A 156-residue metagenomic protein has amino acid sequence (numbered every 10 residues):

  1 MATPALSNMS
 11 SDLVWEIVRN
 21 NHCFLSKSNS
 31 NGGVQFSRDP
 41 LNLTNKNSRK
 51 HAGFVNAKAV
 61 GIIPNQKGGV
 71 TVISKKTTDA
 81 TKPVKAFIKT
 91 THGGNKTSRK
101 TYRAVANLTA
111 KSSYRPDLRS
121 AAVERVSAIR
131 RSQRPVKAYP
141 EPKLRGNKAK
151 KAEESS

Functional and structural regions predicted by a protein language model:
A2-S156: Compact, Lys/Arg-rich rRNA/RNP-binding cores from ribosome-related proteins
